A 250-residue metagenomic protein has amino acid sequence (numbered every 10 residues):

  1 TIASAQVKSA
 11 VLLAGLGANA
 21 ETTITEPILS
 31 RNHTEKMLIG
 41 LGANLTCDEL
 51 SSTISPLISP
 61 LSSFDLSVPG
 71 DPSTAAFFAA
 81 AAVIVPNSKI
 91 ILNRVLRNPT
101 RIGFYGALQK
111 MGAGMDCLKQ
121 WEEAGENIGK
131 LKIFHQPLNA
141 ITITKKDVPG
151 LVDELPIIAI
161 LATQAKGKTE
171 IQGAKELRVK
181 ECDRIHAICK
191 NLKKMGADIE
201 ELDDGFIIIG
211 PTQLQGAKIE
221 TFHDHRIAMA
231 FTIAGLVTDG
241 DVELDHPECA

Functional and structural regions predicted by a protein language model:
T1-A250: Short, structured segments at the rim of ligand-binding sites
